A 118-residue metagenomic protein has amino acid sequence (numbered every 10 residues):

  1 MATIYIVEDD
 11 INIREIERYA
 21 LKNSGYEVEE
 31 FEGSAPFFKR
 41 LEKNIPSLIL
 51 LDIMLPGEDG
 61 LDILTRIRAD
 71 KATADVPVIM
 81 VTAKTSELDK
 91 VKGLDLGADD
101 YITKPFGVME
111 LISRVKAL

Functional and structural regions predicted by a protein language model:
D10-E29, A35, K39: Two-component/phosphorelay signaling modules centered on CheY-like receiver
R14, P56, A74, S86 (+1 more regions): The feature encodes the CheY-like receiver
N44-S47, A72-P77: His-Asp phosphorelay/catalytic-motif detector in bacterial-type signaling
D52, T82: Active-site residues of response regulator receiver
L55-E58, I67, L88: Hydrophobic residue at a beta-alpha junction that N-caps the helix immediately following a catalytic beta-strand/loop
F106-K116: C-terminal output helix
